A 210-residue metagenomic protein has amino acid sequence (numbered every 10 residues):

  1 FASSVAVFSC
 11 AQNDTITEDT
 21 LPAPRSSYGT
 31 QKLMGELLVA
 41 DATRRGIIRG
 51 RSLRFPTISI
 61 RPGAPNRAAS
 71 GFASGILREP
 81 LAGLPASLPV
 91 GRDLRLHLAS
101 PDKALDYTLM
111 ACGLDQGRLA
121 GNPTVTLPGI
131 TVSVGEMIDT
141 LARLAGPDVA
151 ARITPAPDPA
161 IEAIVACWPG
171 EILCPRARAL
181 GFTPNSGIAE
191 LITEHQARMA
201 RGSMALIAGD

Functional and structural regions predicted by a protein language model:
F1, V7, R51-T57, H97 (+1 more regions): Structural signature of the Rossmann-like NAD(P)-dependent dehydrogenase/reductase core
F1-R25: Conserved Rossmann-fold NAD(P)-dependent oxidoreductase catalytic core, especially the SDR/UDP-sugar
C10-Q12, A23-R51, P56, L81: Active-site Tyr-X1-5-Lys
L33, G46, I60-S74, P101-D102 (+1 more regions): Glycine/proline-rich active-site loop of Rossmann-fold NAD(P)-dependent oxidoreductases
P56-N66, G75-A99: A conserved pocket-lining segment of Rossmann-fold NAD(P)-dependent short-chain dehydrogenase/reductase
A64-A69, D93-L105, G121-L141, E194: Substrate-binding strand-loop-helix patch in Rossmann-like NAD(P)-dependent oxidoreductase/epimerase domains
P80, Y107, A111-I164, G202-A208: Mid/C-terminal beta-alpha module of Rossmann-like enzyme folds, strongest in SDR-family dehydrogenases/epimerases
P157, P169-A179, T183-D210: Amphipathic terminal alpha-helices
